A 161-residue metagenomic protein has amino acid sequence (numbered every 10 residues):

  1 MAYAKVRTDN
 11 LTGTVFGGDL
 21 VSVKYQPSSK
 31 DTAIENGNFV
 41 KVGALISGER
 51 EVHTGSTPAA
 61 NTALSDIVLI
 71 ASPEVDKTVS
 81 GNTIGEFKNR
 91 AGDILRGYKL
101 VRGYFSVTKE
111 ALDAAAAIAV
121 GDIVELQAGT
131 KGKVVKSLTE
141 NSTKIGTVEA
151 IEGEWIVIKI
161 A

Functional and structural regions predicted by a protein language model:
M1-A161: Surface-exposed, low-hydrophobicity beta-strand/loop segments enriched in small/polar/acidic residues
